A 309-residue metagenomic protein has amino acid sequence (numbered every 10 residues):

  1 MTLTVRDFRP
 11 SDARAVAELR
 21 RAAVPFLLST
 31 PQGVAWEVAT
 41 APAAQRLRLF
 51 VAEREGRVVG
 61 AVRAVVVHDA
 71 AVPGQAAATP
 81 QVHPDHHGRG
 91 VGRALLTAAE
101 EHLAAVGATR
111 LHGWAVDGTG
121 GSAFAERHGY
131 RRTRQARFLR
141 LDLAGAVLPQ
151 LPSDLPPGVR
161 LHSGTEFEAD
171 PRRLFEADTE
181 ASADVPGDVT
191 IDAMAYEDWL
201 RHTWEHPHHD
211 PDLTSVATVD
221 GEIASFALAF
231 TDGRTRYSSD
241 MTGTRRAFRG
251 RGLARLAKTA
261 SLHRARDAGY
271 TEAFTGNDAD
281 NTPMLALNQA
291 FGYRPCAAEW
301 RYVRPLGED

Functional and structural regions predicted by a protein language model:
M1-V38, V51-E53, D154-M194, D198: Short amphipathic alpha-helix that is part of the acyltransferase structural core
F8, V82, T242-T244: Hydrophobic adenine-recognition pocket in adenosine-nucleotide-binding enzymes
P31-L47, R54, V62-A71, P186-Y237 (+1 more regions): A conserved beta-strand-loop-helix scaffold within acyl/acetyltransferase catalytic domains
H68-D69, P84-E166, W300-R304: Acyl-donor-binding surface of acyltransferase catalytic domains
A78-P80, L111-G113, S239, A273-N277: Conserved hydrophobic beta-strand within the GNAT/NAT acetyltransferase core sheet that lines the active-site cleft
G88-E101, T244, G250-H263, A286 (+1 more regions): Conserved acetyl-CoA-binding loop-helix of GNAT-fold acetyltransferases
Y130-V147, L213, H263, A268-D309: Active-site/acyl-donor-binding loops of N-acyltransferases
